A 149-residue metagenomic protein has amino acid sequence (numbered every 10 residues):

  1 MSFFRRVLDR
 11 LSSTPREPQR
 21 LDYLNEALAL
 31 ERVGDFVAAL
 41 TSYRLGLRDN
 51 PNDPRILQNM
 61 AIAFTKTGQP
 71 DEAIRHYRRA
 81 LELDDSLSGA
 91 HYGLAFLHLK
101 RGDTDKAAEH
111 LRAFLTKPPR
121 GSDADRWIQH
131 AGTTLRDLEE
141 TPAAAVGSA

Functional and structural regions predicted by a protein language model:
R16-D49: Alpha-helical segment of the N-proximal tetratricopeptide repeat
L45-R48, R78-E82, T116: Conserved structural position within tetratricopeptide repeats
F96-D123, Q129, T133-R136: TPR/TPR-like (Sel1-like) alpha-helical repeat modules
